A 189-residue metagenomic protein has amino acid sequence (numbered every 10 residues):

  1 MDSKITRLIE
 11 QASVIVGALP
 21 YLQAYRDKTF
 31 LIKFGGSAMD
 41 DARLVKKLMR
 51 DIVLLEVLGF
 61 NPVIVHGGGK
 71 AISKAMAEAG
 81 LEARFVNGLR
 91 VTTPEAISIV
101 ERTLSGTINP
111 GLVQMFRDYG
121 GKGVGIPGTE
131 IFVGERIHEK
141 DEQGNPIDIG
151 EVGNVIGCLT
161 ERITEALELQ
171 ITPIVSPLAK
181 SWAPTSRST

Functional and structural regions predicted by a protein language model:
M1-T189: Nucleotide/pyrophosphate-binding catalytic subdomain
